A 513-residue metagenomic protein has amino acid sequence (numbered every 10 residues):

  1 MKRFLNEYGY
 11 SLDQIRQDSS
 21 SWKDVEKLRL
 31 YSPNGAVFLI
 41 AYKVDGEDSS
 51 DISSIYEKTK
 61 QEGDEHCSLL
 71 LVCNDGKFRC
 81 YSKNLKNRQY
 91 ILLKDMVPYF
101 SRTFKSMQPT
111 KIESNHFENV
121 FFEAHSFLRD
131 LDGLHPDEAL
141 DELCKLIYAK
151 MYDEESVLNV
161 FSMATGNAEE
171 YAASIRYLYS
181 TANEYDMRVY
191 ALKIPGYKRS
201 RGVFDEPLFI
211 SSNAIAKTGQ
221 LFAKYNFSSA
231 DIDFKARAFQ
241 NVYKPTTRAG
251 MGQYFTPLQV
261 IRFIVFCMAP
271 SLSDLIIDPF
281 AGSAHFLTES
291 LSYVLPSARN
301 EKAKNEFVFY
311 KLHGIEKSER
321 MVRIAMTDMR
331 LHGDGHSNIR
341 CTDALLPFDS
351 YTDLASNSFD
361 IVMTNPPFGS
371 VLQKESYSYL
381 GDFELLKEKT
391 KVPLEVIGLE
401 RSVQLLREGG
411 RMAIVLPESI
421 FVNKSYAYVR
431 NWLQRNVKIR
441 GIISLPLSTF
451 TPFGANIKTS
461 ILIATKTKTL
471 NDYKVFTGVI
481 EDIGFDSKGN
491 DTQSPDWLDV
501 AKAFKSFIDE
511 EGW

Functional and structural regions predicted by a protein language model:
M1-S68, K77-F104: A short, conserved, highly charged catalytic patch centered on acidic carboxylates
Q17-S19, C341-T342, I443-P446: Short loop/edge segments at beta-strand edges and connector loops that shape dinucleotide/nucleotide cofactor-binding
G63, M268, L406-R407: A generic alpha-to-beta junction signature in SAM-dependent methyltransferases
H66-L192: Charged, often flexible domain-edge or linker segments that flank or initiate folded functional domains
E118-R129, D137-E142, A149-D153, S228-S229 (+3 more regions): S-adenosyl-L-methionine
Y148-K244: Long recognition/docking surfaces used for binding and targeting
Q253-T364, G369-V371, P417-S419, Y428-V429 (+1 more regions): Conserved S-adenosyl-L-methionine
S356-W513: A conserved structural/catalytic subdomain of Rossmann-like adenosyl-cofactor enzymes
